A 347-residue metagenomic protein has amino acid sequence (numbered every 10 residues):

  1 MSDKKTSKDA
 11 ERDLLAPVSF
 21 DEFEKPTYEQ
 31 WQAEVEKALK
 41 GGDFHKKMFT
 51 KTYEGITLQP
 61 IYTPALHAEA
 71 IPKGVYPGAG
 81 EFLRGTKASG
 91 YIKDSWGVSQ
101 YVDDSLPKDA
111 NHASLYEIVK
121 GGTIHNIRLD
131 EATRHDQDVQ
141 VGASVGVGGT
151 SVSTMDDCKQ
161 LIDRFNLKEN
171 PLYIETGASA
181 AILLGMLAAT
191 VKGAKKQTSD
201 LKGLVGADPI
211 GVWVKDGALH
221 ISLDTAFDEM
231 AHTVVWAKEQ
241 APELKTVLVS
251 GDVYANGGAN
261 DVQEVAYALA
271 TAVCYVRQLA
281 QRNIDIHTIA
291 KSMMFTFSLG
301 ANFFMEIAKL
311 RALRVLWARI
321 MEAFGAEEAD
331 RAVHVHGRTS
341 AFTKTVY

Functional and structural regions predicted by a protein language model:
S2-E306, F324, R331-R338: Catalytic alpha/beta active-site cores
E306-R314, A318: Extended amphipathic alpha-helical segments enriched in small hydrophobics
A318, S340-Y347: Flexible, glycine/threonine-enriched loop-and-boundary segments that flank and lead into catalytic domains of large
I320-E322: Well-ordered alpha-helical scaffold segments within catalytic/enzyme domains
